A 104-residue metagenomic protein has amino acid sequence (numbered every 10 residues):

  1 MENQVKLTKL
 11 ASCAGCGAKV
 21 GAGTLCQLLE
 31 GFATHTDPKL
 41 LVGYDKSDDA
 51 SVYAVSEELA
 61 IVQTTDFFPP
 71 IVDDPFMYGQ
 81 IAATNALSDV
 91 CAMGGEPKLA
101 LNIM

Functional and structural regions predicted by a protein language model:
M1-S12: Immediate flanking context of iron-sulfur cluster ligation sites
G15: Short, cysteine/histidine-rich loop/knuckle motifs that typically chelate Zn2+
A18-M104: Glycine-rich phosphate/pyrophosphate-binding loop regions near the starts of catalytic domains
